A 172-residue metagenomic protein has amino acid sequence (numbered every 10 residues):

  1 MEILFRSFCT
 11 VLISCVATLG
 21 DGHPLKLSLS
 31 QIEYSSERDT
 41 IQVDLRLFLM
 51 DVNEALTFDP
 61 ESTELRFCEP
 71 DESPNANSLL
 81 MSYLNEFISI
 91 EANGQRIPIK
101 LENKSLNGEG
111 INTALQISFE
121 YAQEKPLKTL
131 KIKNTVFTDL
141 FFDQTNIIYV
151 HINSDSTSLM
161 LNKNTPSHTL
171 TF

Functional and structural regions predicted by a protein language model:
E2-V11: Sec-dependent signal peptide recognition, specifically the positively charged N-region followed immediately by
V11-D21: Hydrophobic h-region of N-terminal signal peptides that target proteins for export in Gram-negative bacteria
G22-F172: N-terminal soluble domains immediately following signal/targeting peptides that reside in extracytoplasmic
